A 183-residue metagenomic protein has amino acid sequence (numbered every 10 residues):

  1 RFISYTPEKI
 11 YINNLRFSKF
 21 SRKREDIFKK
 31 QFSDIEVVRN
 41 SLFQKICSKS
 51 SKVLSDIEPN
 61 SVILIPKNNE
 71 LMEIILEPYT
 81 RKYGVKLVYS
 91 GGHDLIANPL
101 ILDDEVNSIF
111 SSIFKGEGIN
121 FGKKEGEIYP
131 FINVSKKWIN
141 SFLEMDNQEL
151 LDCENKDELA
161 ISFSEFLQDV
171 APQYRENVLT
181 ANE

Functional and structural regions predicted by a protein language model:
R1-K86: RNA-binding accessory domains that recognize and position tRNA/RNA substrates
F17, N68-N69, L102-D103, I132 (+1 more regions): Short beta->alpha junction loops/turns
K49, V53, I113, F142 (+2 more regions): Residues that form generic nucleotide/phosphate-binding pockets
S50, L76, A160-F163, V178: Hydrophobic residues within well-ordered alpha-helices
P66, V88-G92, C153: Conserved beta-strand termini and adjacent loop/short-helix elements that scaffold enzyme active sites in alpha/beta
E73-M145: Active-site adenylate/phosphate-handling loop in enzymes that bind or generate adenylated species
S135-E176: Mid-to-C-terminal catalytic subdomains of enzymes that bind/position adenosyl phosphate moieties or nucleic-acid
R175-E183: Cys/His-rich Zn2+-binding cysteine-cluster or related metal-binding knuckle/ribbon modules and their
